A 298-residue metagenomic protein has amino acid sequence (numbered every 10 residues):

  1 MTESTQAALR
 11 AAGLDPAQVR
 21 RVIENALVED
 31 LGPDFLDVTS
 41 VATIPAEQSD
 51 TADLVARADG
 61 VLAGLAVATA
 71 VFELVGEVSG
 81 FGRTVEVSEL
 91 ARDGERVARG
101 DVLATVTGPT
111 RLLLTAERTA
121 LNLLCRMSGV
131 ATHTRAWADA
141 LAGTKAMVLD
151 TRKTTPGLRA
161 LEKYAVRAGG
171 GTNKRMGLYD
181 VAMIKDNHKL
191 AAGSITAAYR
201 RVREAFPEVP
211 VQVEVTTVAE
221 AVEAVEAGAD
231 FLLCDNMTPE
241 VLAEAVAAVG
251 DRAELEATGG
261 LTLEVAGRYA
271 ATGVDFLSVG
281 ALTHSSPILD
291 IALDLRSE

Functional and structural regions predicted by a protein language model:
T2-A227, E240-A248, E254-E256, L263 (+2 more regions): Acidic/glycine-rich phosphate/pyrophosphate-binding loops and surrounding catalytic core that coordinate Mg2+
D235, A253-A257, S297-E298: Short, structured secondary-structure boundary patches
N236, G259, A281: Short secondary-structure boundary segments
A281-E298: Short, charged, intrinsically disordered terminal tails
